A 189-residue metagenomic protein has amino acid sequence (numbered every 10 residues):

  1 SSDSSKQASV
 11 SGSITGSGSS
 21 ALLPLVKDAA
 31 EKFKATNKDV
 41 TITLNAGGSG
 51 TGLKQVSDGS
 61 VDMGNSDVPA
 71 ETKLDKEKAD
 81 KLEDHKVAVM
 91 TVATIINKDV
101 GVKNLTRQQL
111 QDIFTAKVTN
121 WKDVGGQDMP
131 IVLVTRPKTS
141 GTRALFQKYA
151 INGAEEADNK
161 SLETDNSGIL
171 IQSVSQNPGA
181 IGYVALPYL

Functional and structural regions predicted by a protein language model:
S1-L189: Exported/periplasmic ABC-transporter solute-binding proteins
